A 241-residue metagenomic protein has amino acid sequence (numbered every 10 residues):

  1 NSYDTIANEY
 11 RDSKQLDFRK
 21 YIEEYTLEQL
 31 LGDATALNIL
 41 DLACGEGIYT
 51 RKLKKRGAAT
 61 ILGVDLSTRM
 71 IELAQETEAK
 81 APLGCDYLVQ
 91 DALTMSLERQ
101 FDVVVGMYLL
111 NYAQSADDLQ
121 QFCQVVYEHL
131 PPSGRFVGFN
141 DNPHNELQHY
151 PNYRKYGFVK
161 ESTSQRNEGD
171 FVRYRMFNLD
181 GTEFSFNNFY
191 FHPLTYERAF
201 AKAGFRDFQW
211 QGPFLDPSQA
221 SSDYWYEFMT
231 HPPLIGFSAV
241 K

Functional and structural regions predicted by a protein language model:
N1-A34, I48, K52: Conserved class I S-adenosyl-L-methionine
A36-N38: Nucleotide donor/acceptor-binding cores
L40-L42, E46-T94: Class I SAM-dependent methyltransferase SAM/SAH-binding core
V105: A conserved beta-strand element that flanks and buttresses the S-adenosyl-L-methionine
Y108-Y112: Short catalytic micro-motifs in class I SAM-dependent methyltransferases
Q120-P132: A short glycine-rich, Lys/Arg-flanked "PGG" loop and its adjoining helix->strand segment in the class I
V137-R198: SAM-dependent methyltransferase
T195, A199-K241: C-terminal lobe and adjacent flexible extensions of AdoMet/dcAdoMet transferase-like proteins
